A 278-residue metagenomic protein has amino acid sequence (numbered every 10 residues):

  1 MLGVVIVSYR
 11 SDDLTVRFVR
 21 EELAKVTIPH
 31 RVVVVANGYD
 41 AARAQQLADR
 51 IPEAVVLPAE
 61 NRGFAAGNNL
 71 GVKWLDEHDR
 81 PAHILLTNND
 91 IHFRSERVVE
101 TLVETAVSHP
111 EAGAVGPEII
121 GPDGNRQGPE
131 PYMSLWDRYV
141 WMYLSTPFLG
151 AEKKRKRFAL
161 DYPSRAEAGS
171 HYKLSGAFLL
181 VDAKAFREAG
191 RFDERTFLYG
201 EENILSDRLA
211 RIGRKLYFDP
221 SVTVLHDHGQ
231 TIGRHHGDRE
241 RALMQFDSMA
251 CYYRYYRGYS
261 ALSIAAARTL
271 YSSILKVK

Functional and structural regions predicted by a protein language model:
S11-V26: Short, well-formed alpha-helical segments that are part of the catalytic scaffolds of diverse glycosyltransferases
D12, V34-Q45: A conserved acidic beta->alpha catalytic loop
P58-H78: Glycine-rich, basic loop-to-helix element that forms the pyrophosphate-binding segment of sugar-nucleotide handling
R80-H92: Short beta-strand-to-loop acidic/aromatic patch adjacent to the donor-nucleotide binding site
H92-P129: Conserved donor NDP-sugar-binding/catalytic core segment of glycosyltransferases
S134-H171: Short, flexible, basic/aromatic active-site loop/helix in glycosyltransferases
S164-A166, Y172-T223: A short, conserved alpha-helix in the catalytic core of glycosyltransferases
S206-K278: Active-site-adjacent helix/loop segment of glycosyltransferases that harbors family-specific signature motifs
